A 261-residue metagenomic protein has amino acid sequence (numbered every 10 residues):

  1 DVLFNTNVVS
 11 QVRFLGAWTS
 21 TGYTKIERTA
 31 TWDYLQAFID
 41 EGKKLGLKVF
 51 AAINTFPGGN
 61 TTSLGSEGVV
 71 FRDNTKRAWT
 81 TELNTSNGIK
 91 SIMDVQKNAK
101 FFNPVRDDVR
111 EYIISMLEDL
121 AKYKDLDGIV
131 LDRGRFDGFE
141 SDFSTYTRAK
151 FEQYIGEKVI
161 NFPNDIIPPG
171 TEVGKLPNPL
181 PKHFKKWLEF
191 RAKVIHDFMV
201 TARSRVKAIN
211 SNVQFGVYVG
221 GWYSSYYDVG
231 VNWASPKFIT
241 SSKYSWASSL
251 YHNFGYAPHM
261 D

Functional and structural regions predicted by a protein language model:
D1-V2, Y123-D127, M260-D261: Catalytic domains of carbohydrate-active enzymes, especially glycoside hydrolases
V2-A17, P57-V95, R133-G174, D228-S242: Aromatic- and acidic-residue-enriched segments that line the glycan-binding/catalytic groove of carbohydrate-active
V2-P57, K186, F190-I209: Aromatic-lined substrate-binding rim segments of carbohydrate-active enzymes
R28, W32-D40, F50-K124, V173-K185: Active-site-adjacent "subsite" loops/lids of carbohydrate-active enzymes
V49-A51, I129-D132, F215-V217, D261: Hydrophobic faces of well-ordered beta-strands that scaffold small-molecule active sites in alpha/beta enzyme cores
G58-S66, F139, M199, A208-D261: Substrate-binding cleft/loops of secretory-pathway carbohydrate-active enzymes
S115, Y123, G128-L131, D137 (+3 more regions): Active-site neighborhood of glycoside hydrolase catalytic domains
E118, S204, F254: Active-site phosphate/pyrophosphate- and oxyanion-stabilizing loops and adjacent acidic/basic residues in soluble
